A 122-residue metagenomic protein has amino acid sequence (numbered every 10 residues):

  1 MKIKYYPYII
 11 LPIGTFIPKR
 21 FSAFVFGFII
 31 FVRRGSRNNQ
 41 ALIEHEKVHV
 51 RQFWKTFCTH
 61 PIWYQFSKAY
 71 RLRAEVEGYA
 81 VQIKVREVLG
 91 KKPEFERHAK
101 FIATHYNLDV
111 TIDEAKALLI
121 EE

Functional and structural regions predicted by a protein language model:
K2-F21, K68-R71, L89, I102-A103 (+1 more regions): Hydrophobic or amphipathic, alpha-helical segments that drive membrane association/targeting
T15-F21, V25-F31, S36, Q40 (+2 more regions): Post-HEXXH active-site segment of zinc metalloproteases
R37, L42-E44, E114, L118: Generic alpha-helix signal with a bias toward terminal, lower-confidence helices and secondary-structure junctions
E44-V48, Q52: Short active-site segment of divalent metal-dependent hydrolases/proteases that encodes the spacing between
I83-E87: Sec-exported extracytoplasmic/periplasmic mature domains
V88-E122: Long, well-structured alpha-helical subdomains associated with metal-dependent extracellular/ecto-lumenal hydrolases
